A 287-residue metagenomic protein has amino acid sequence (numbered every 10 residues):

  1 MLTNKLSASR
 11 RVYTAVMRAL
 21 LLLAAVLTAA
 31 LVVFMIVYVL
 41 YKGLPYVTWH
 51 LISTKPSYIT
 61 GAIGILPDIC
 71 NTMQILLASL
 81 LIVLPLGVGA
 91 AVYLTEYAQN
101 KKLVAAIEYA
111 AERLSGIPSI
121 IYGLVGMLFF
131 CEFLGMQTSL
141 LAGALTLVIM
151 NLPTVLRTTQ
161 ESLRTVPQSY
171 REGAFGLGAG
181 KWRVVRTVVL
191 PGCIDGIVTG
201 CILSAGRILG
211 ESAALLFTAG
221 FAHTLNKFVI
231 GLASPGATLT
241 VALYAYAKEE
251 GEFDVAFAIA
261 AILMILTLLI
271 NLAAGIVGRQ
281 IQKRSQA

Functional and structural regions predicted by a protein language model:
M1-A25, A274-A287: Transmembrane alpha-helical segments of polytopic membrane transport and secretion proteins
L2-L20, V37-S79, A245-D254: Periplasmic/extracellular loop-to-transmembrane helix junction in inner-membrane transport proteins
T14, Q99-L103, E108, Q168-T199: Amphipathic cytosolic juxtamembrane alpha-helices at the membrane-cytosol interface of multi-pass membrane transporters
P56-I63, L215-M264: Interhelical loop and adjacent transmembrane-helix boundary motif in polytopic membrane transport permeases
A78-A111, L124, A274-K283: Transmembrane-helix boundary motif in ABC transporter permease subunits
L80, T159, K181-A219: Transmembrane alpha-helices
E112-M150: Generic hydrophobic transmembrane alpha-helix motif, especially the helices
Q160, R164, I202, V241-A287: C-terminal transmembrane helix and the adjacent membrane-cytosol boundary/short C-terminal tail of inner/organellar
